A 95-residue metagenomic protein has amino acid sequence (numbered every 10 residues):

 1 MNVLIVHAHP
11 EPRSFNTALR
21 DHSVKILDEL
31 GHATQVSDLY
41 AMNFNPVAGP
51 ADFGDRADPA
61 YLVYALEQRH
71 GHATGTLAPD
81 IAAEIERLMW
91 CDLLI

Functional and structural regions predicted by a protein language model:
M1-L94: N-terminal beta1-alpha1-beta2 submodule of the flavodoxin-like/Rossmannoid cofactor-binding fold
